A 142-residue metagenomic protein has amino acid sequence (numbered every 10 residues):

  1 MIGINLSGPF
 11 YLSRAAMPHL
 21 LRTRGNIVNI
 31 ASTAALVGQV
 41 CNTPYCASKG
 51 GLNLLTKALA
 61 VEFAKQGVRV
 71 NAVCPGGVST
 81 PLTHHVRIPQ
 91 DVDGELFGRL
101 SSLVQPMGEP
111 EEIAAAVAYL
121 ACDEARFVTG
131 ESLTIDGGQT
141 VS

Functional and structural regions predicted by a protein language model:
M1-F10, V28, Y45, L52: Catalytic Tyr-X3-Lys loop
S13, S48, T56: Active-site helix of classical SDR
P18-H19, V61-K65, R126: Alpha-helical segment proximal to the catalytic Tyr-Lys
R24, V37-T43, K65-Q66, Q105 (+1 more regions): Active-site loop immediately N-terminal to the catalytic Tyr-X3-Lys motif of short-chain dehydrogenase/reductase
S32: Residue(s) in the substrate-gating loop at a strand-loop-helix junction that position the organic substrate next
V37, A118, T129-S142: Short C-terminal tail/terminal secondary-structure segment of NAD(P)H-dependent dehydrogenase/reductase domains
G38-C46, A58, V86: Active-site loop-to-helix junction immediately N-terminal to the catalytic Tyr of the SDR YXXXK motif in Rossmann-fold
S102-I113: A conserved structural motif in NAD(P)-dependent oxidoreductases
